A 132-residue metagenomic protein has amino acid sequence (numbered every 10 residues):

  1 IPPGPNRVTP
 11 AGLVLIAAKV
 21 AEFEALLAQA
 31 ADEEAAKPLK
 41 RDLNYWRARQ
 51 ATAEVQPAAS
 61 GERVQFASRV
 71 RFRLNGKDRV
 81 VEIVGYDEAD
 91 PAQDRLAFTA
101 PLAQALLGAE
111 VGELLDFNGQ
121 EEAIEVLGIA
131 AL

Functional and structural regions predicted by a protein language model:
I1-G61: N-terminal intrinsically disordered, low-complexity, charge/repeat-rich segments that act as generic
P57-A130: Non-DNA-binding regulatory cores of transcription-related proteins, predominantly C-terminal effector-binding
